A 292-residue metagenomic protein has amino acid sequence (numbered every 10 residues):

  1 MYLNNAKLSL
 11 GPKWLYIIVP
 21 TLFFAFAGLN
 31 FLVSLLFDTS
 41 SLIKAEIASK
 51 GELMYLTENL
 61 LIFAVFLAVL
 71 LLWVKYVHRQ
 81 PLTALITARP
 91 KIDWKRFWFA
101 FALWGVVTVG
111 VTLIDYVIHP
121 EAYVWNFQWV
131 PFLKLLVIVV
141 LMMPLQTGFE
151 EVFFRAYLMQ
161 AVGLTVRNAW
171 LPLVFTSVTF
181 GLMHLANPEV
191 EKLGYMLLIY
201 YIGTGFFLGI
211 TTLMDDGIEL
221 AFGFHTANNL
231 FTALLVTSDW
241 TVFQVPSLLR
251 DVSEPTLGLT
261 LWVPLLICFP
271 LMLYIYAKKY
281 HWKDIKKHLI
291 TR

Functional and structural regions predicted by a protein language model:
M1-P81, P246-R292: N-terminal, membrane-interfacial amphipathic/helix-forming hydrophobic leader that caps and precedes the first
L15-P20, L56-L60, F97-A102, L133-V137 (+3 more regions): Hydrophobic alpha-helical transmembrane segments
L42-L53, L82-F149, M159-Q160, L164-T165: Juxtamembrane helix-loop-helix connectors linking adjacent transmembrane helices in multi-pass membrane enzymes
A84, E151, L171, E219-L220: Residue-level recognition of membrane-helix boundary sites in multi-pass small-molecule transporters
H119-N126, L185-G194: Membrane-interface helix caps and helix-loop-helix hairpins in membrane proteins
F149-F175, L213: Membrane-interface helix/loop boundary segments of multi-pass membrane proteins
P172-L185: Small-polar-interrupted transmembrane alpha-helices in polytopic inner-membrane proteins
M196-L249: Functionally important transmembrane alpha-helices
